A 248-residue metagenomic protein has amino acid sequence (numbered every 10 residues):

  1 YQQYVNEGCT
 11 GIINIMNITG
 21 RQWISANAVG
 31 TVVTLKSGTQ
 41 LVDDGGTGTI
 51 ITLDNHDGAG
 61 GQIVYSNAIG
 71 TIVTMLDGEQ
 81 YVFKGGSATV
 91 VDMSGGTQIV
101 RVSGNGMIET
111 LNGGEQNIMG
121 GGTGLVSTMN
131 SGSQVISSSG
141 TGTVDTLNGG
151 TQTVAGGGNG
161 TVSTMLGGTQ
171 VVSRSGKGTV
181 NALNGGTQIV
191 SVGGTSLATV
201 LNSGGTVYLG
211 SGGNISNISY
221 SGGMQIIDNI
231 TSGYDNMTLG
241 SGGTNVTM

Functional and structural regions predicted by a protein language model:
Q2-Q3, Q22, Q40, Q62 (+10 more regions): Intrinsically disordered, low-complexity repeat/linker tracts enriched for polar/charged residues
Q3, G11-N17, V29-K36, G48-H56 (+12 more regions): Short, T/G/N/S-enriched strand-turn elements that build extracellular solenoid repeat scaffolds
E7-G8, N27, D43-G45, N67 (+14 more regions): Tandem-repeat architecture and repeat-register "anchor" residues
G61-I69: Extended, compositionally biased low-complexity polar/Lys-Gly-rich tracts and adjacent boundary/linker regions are
